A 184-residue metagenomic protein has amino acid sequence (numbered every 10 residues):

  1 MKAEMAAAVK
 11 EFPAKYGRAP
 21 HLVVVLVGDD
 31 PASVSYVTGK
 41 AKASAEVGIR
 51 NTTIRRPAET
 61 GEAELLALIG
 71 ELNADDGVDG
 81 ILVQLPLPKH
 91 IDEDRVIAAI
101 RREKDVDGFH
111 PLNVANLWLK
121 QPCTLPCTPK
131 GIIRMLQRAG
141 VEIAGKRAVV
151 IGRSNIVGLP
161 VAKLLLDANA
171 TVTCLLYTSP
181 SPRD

Functional and structural regions predicted by a protein language model:
M1-A14: Positively charged, low-complexity intrinsically disordered leader regions
F12, L82-R147, V161: Anion-binding alpha/beta catalytic cores of soluble intermediary-metabolism enzymes, centered on
G28, T53-E62, L176: Short beta->alpha junction loops
A45-R56, V172-C174: Short beta-strand elements in bilobed, periplasmic/extracellular small-molecule ligand-binding domains
E64-D75: Short, well-structured alpha-helical segments in soluble
I151-S154, L159, L164-L176: NAD(P)-binding Rossmann-fold cofactor-contacting core
Y177-D184: Conserved small/polar residues in nucleotide/adenosyl-binding loops
